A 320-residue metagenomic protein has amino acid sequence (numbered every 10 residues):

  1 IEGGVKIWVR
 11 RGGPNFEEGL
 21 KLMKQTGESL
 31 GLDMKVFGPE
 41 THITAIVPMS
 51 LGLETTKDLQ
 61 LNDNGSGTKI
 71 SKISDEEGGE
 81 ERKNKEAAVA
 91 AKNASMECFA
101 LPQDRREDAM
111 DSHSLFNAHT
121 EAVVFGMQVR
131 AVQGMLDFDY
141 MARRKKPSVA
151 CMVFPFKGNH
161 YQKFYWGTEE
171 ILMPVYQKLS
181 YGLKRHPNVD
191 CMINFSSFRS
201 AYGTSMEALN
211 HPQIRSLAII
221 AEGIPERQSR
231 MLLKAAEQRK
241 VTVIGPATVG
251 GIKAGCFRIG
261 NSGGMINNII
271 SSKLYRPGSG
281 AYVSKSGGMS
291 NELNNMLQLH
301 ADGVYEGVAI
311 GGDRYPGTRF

Functional and structural regions predicted by a protein language model:
I1-F320: Catalytic-core regions of core metabolic enzymes, especially those transforming organic acids/acyl-group intermediates
